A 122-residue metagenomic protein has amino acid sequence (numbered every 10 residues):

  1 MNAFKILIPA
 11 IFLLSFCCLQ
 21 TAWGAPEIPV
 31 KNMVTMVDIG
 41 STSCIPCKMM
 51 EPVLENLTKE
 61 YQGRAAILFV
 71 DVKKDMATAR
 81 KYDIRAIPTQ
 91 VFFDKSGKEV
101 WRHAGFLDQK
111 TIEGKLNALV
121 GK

Functional and structural regions predicted by a protein language model:
M1-P9: Bacterial N-terminal signal peptides that target proteins for export
I8-C18: Bacterial N-terminal signal peptides
T21-V34: A short beta-strand-turn-helix
M33-T35, I39-S43, A86: Short pre-active-site segment immediately N-terminal to redox-active cysteine/selenocysteine motifs in thiol-based
I39, T58, G63-M76: Thiol-based oxidoreductase modules, predominantly thioredoxin-like and allied folds used for disulfide exchange
K48-E60: Typically the conserved alpha-helix immediately C-terminal to a functionally engaged Cys/Sec in thioredoxin-like
D83-V91: Structural micro-motif
D94-K122: Non-catalytic, surface beta->alpha helical segment in thiol-disulfide oxidoreductase systems
